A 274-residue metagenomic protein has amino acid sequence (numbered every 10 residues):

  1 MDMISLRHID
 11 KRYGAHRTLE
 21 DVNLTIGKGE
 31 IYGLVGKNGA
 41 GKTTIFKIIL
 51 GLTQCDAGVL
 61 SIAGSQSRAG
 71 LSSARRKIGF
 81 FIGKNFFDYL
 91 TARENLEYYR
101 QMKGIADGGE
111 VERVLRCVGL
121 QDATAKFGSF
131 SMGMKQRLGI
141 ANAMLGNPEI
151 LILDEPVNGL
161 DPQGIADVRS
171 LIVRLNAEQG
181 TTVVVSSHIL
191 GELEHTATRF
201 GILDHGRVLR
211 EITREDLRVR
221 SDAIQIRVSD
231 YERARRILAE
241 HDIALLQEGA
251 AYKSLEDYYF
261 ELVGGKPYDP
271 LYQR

Functional and structural regions predicted by a protein language model:
V35-K37: The feature captures the beta-strand-to-loop junction immediately N-terminal to the Walker
G58-A69, S73-A74: Conserved ABC transporter NBD signature motif
E97, G108-A123: Conserved ABC ATPase "signature" region
L151-E155: Catalytic Walker B motif of ABC-type/P-loop ATPase nucleotide-binding domains
D167-Y252: ABC transporter nucleotide-binding domain
